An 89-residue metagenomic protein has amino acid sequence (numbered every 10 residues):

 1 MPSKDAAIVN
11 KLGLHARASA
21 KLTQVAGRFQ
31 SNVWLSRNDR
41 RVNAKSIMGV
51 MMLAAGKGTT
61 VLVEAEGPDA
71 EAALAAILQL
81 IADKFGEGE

Functional and structural regions predicted by a protein language model:
M1-N10: Short amphipathic
K4, V33, T59-V61: Conserved beta-strand core positions
V9-K57, A82, G88: Compact, glycine-rich, soluble single-domain proteins
G56-E89: C-terminal structural segments of small proteins and small subunits
